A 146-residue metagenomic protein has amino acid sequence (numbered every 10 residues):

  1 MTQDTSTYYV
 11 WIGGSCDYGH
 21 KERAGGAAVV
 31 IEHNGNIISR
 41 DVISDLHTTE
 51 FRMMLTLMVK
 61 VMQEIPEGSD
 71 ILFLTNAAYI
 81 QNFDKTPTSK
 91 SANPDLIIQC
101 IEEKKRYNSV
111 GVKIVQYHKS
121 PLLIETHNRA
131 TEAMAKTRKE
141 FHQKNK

Functional and structural regions predicted by a protein language model:
M1-R52, E64: RNase H-like nuclease fold core
S15-K21, V59-H127: RNase H catalytic domain
A28-I31, S91-N93, T131-A135: Short, low-complexity, polar/charged sequence segments that are solvent-exposed and flexible
S39-S44, V61, E102-R106, H142-K146: Short C-terminal domain-edge/linker segments immediately following a structured domain
R52, T56-K60: Short amphipathic alpha-helical face segments that pack within enzyme cores and frequently flank/anchor catalytic
I124-K146: Charged phosphate-binding loop/patch that engages nucleotide di/tri-phosphates or the phosphate backbone of nucleic
